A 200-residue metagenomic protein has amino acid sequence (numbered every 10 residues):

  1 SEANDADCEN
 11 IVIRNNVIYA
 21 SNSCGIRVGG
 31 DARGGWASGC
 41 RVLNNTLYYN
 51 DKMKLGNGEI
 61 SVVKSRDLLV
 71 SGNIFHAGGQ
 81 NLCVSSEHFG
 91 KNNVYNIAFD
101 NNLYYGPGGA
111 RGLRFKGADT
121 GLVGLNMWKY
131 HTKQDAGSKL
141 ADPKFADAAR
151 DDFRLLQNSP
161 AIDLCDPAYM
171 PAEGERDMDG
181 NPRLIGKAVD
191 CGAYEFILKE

Functional and structural regions predicted by a protein language model:
S1, A6, N22-G29, D51-I60 (+3 more regions): Short glycine/acidic-rich loop motifs that flank beta-strands on beta-rich extracellular proteins
S1-E2, D7-N22, W36-D51, R66-G78 (+3 more regions): Right-handed parallel beta-helix
A6, G34-G35, V62-V63, K91-N92 (+1 more regions): Short, small/polar residue-rich loop motifs at catalytic or cofactor-binding pockets
Q80, Y104-R111, R150, C165-M170 (+1 more regions): Acidic glycine-/aspartate-rich tracts in secreted/extracellular proteins
A118-G124, F153-L156: Short, tryptophan-glycine- and acidic/Ser/Thr-enriched carbohydrate-recognition patches
D142-R154: Short, well-ordered junction/capping motifs at the entry into regular secondary structure
R154-C191: Active-site and glycan-interaction determinants of carbohydrate-active enzymes
V189-E200: A recurrent domain-boundary module in secreted/ectodomain proteins
